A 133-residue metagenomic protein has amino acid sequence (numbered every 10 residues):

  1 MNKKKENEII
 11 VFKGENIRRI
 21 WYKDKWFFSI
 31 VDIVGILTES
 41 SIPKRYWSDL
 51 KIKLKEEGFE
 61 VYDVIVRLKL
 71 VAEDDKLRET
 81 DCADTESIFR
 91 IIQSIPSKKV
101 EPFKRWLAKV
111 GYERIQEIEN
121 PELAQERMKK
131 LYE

Functional and structural regions predicted by a protein language model:
M1-E133: An anion-engaging/catalytic patch
